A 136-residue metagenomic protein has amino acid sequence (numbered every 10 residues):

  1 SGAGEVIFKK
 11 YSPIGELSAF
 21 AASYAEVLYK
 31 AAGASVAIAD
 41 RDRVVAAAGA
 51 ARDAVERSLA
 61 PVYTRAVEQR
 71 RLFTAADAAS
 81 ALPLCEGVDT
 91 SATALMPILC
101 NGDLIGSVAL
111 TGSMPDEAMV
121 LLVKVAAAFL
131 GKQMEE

Functional and structural regions predicted by a protein language model:
S1-I14: Short, structured interface segments
A3-E5, I98-V108: Short hydrophobic/glycine-rich mini-motifs in sensory/regulatory modules that couple input to downstream signaling
Y11, G49, A109-L110: Short clusters of small/polar residues that mark proteolytic maturation junctions
G15-Y29, S58-R65, F73, I105-E136: Juxtadomain coupling helices with adjacent low-complexity linkers
E16, S23-G87: Structured interaction and signal-relay segments at domain junctions
A46-A48, A94, G106: A structural microfeature
A76-A78, I98, S113: Fold-independent oxyanion-binding glycine-rich loops and adjacent beta-strand/coil segments at enzyme active sites
S91-L99: A short, aliphatic-rich beta-strand micro-motif
